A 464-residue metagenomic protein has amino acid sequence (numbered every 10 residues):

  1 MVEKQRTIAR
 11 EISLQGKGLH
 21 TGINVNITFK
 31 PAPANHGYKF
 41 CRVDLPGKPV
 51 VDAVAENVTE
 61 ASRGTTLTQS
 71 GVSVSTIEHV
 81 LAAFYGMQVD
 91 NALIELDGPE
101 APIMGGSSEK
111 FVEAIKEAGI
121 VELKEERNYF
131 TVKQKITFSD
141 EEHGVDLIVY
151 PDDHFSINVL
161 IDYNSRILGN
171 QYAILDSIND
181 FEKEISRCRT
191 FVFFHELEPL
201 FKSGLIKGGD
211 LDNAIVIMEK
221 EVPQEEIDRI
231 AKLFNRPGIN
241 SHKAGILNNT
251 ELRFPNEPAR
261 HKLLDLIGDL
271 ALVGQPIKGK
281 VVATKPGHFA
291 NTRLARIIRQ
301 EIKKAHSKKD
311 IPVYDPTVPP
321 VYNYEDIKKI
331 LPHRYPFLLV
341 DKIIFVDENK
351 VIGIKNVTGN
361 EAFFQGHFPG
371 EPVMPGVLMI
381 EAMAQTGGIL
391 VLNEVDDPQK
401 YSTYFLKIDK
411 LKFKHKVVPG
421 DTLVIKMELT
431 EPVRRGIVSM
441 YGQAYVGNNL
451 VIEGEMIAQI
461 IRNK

Functional and structural regions predicted by a protein language model:
M1-D90, E95-Y314: C-terminal regulatory domains involved in ligand/effector binding and gene-expression control
T7-E11, V321-I327, V424-I425: Short Pro/Gly-enriched beta-strand edge/turn motifs at strand-loop
L81-Y85, Y404-T422, L429-R435: Active-site beta-strand->loop segment that positions catalytic residues and contacts the acyl thioester
N91, K280, D341-K342, K410: Extracellular/lumenal ectodomain signal focusing on beta-strand-rich modules and carbohydrate-recognition contexts
A173-F191, M374, A444-I452, M456-K464: Flexible glycine-rich active-site/ligand-binding loops centered on an Asp-His dyad
R260-V273, I343, N349, V373-P398: Active-site helix/loop of acyl-thioester processing domains in fatty-acid/polyketide metabolism, spanning hotdog-fold
K304-V373, N393, K400-S402, V417-V418 (+4 more regions): Non-catalytic linker/capping segments at the edges of enzyme domains
G436-Y441: Short aromatic-glycine-enriched beta-strand elements
